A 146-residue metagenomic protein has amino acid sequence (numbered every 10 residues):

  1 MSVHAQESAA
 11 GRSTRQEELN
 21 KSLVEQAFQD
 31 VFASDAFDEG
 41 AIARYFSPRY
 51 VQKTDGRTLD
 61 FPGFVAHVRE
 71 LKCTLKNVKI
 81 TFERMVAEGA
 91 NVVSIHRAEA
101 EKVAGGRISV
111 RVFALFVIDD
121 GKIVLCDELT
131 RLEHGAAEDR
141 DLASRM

Functional and structural regions predicted by a protein language model:
M1-R44, A137, A143-M146: Short, low-complexity N-terminal intrinsically disordered segments enriched in polar/charged residues
D38-A90: A solvent-exposed, acidic/Ser-Thr-rich amphipathic alpha-helical stretch
K53, I95, C126-D127: Beta-strand residues in well-ordered beta-sheet regions across diverse protein folds
V68, I80-V86, R97-E99, R111-V117 (+1 more regions): Hydrophobic/aromatic beta-strand elements that line small-molecule binding cavities or substrate pockets in beta-rich
C73-N77, A100-S109: Short, cysteine-centered beta-strand-loop-beta hairpins and adjacent loop/turn segments enriched in charged/polar
N91-K102: Short, well-ordered beta-strand segments in beta-rich or mixed alpha/beta enzyme and ligand-binding folds
F113-L142: Short beta-strand edge/turn micro-motifs at domain boundaries
